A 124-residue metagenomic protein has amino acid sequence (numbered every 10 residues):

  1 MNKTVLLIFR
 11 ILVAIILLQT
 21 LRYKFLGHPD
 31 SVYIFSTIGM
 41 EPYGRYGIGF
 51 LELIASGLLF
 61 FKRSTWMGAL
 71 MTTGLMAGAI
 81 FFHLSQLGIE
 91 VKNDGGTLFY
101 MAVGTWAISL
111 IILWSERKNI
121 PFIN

Functional and structural regions predicted by a protein language model:
M1-T20, R63-N124: Extended, low-polarity transmembrane helix blocks
K3-I48: N-terminal first-folded block
G27, L59, E90: Active-site-proximal flexible loops/turns
M40-E41, F60-R63: Membrane-interface junctions
I48-F50, V103: Short hydrophobic/aromatic segments of transmembrane alpha-helices and their interfaces
F50-L58: Hydrophobic, membrane-inserted alpha-helices
